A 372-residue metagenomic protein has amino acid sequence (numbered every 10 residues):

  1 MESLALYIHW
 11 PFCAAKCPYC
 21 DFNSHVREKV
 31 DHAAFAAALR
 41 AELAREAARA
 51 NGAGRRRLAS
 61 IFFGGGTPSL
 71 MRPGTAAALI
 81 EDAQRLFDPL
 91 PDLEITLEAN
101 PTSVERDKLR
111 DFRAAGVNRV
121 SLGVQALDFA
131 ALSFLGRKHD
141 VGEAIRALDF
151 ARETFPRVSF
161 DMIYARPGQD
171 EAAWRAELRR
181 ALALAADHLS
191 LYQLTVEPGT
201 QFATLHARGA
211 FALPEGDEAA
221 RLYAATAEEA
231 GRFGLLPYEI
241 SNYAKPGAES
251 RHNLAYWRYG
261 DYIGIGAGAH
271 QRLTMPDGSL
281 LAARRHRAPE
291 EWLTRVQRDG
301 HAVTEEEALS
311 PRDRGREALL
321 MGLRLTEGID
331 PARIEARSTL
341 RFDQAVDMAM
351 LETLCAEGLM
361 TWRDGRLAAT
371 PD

Functional and structural regions predicted by a protein language model:
M1-A5, S24-R49, R56-R341: C-terminal scaffold of the Radical SAM
P11-S24: Local cysteine-cluster metal-coordination motifs and their immediate loop/turn environment, predominantly Fe-S cluster
P331-A332, D343-V346, W362: Extended hydrophobic-aromatic, low-complexity segments
L340-A356: Short amphipathic alpha-helical interaction segments
C355-G365: A short, conserved structural fragment
D364-D372: Accessory beta->alpha helical hairpin/"wing" motif in late/C-terminal subdomains of nucleic-acid enzymes
